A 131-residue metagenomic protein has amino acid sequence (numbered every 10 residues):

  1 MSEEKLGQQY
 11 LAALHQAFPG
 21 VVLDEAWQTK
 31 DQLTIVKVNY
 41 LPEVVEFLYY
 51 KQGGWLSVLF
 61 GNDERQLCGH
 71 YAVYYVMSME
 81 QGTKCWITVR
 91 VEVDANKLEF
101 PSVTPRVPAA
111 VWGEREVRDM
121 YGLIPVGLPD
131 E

Functional and structural regions predicted by a protein language model:
M1-E131: Terminal low-complexity/charged segments
